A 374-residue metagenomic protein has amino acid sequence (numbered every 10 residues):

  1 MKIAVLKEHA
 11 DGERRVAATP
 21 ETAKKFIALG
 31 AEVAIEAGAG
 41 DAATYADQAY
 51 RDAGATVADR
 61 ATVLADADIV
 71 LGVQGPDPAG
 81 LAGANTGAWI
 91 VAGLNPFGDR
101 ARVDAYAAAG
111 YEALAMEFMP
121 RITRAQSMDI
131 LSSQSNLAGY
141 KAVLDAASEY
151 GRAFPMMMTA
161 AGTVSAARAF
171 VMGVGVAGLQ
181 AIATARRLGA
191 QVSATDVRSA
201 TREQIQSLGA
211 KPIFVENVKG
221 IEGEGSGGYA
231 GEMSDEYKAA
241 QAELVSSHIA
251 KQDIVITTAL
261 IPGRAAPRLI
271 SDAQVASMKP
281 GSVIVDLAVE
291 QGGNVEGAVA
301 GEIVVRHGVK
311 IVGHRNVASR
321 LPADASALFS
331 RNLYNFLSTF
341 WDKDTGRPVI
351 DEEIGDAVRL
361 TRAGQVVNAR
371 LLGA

Functional and structural regions predicted by a protein language model:
A4-A105, A109: An N-terminal-biased, well-structured beta-alpha scaffold segment characteristic of Rossmann-like dinucleotide-binding
L6-Y45, P155-H248: Glycine-rich phosphate/diphosphate-binding loop of Rossmann-like nucleotide-binding domains
I27, T62-L64, A82-N85, A105 (+7 more regions): Solvent-exposed alpha-helices and their adjacent loops that cap or buttress functional pockets in soluble metabolic
G54-A65, G75-P76, G223-V255, A259-A276 (+2 more regions): A structured beta-alpha segment of the ubiquitous adenosine-cofactor-binding alpha/beta core
D68, Q74-G75, L94-N95, E216 (+3 more regions): Short glycine-/small-residue-rich Rossmann-like dinucleotide-binding loops
A84-E117, I254-V312: ADP-ribose/adenylate-binding Rossmann-like module
E117-F118, T123-A160, A166, V289 (+1 more regions): Adenosine-phosphate binding glycine-rich loop
